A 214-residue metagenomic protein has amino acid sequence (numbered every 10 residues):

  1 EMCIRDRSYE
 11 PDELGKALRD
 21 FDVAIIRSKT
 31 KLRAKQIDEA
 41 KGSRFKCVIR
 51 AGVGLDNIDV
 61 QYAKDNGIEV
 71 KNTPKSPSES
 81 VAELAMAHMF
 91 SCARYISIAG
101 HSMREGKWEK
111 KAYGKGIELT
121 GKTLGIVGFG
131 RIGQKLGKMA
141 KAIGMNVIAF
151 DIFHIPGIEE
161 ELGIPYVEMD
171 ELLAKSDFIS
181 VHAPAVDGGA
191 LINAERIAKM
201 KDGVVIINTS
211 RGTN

Functional and structural regions predicted by a protein language model:
E1-I4: Short, small-residue-biased leader/transition segments that mark boundaries at the very start of proteins
K16-V23, K41-K46, A174-I179, K201-V204: Short acidic/histidine-rich motifs immediately flanking catalytic phosphotransfer sites in two-component signaling
L32-Q36, I152-N214: Rossmann-like adenosine-cofactor binding region
D56-I68, S210-N214: Rossmann-fold NAD(P)-binding glycine/threonine-rich loop
N66, P74-T123, K138, A142: Phosphate-binding beta-alpha-beta segment of Rossmann-like dinucleotide-binding domains, i.e., the NAD(P)
F129-G130: Glycine-rich Rossmann-fold phosphate-binding loop(s) that bind the pyrophosphate of adenine dinucleotide cofactors
G133-Q134: N-terminal Rossmann-fold NAD(P) dinucleotide-binding loop
I148: Conserved beta-strand positions in the Rossmann-like core of class I SAM-dependent methyltransferases
